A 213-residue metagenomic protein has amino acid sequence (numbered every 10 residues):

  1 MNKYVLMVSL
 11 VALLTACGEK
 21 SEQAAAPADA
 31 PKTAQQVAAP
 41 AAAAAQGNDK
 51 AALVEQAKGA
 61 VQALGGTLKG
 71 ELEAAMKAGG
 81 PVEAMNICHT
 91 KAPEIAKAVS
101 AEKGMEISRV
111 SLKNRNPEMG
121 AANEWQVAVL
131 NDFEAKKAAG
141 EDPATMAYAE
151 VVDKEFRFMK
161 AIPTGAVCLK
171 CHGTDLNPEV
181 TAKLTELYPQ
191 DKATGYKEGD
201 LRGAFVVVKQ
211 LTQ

Functional and structural regions predicted by a protein language model:
M1-T15: Sec-dependent bacterial lipoprotein signal peptides
T15-A16, A28: Glycine-centered signal
C17-S21: Bacterial signal peptide processing site
A24-P27, P31-G165, E179-Q213: Extracytoplasmic c-type cytochrome modules immediately beyond a signal peptide or single-pass transmembrane anchor
G165-D175: The canonical Cys-X-X-Cys-His
